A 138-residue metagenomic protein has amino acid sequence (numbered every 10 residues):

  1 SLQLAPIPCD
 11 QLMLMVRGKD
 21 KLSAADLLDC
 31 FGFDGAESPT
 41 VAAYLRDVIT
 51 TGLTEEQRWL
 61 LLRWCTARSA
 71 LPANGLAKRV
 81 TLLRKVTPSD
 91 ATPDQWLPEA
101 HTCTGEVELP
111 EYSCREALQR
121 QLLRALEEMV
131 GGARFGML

Functional and structural regions predicted by a protein language model:
S1-L138: C-terminal catalytic/scaffold cores in eukaryotic proteins
